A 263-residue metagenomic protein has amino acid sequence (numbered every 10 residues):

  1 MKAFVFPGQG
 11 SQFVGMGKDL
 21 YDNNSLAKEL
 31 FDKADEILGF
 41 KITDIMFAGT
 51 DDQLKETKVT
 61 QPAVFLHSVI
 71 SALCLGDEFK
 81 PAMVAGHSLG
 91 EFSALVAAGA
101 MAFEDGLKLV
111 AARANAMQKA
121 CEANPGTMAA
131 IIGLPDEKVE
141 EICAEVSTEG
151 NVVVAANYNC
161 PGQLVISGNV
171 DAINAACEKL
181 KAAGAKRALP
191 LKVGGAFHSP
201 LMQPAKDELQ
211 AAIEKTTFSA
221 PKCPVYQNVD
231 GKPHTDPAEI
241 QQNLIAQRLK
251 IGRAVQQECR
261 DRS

Functional and structural regions predicted by a protein language model:
M1-V139, L191: FabD-like malonyl-/acyl-CoA
G10-S11, L38, A98-K250: Alpha/beta catalytic cores of group-transfer enzymes, especially the acyltransferase/condensing modules of polyketide
Q61, K250-I251: Transmembrane alpha-helical core positions of polytopic small-molecule transporters
S71-A72, L209, R253: Generic hydrophobic alpha-helical segments
I251-S263: Residue-level detector of conserved catalytic or cofactor/ligand-binding positions in enzyme active sites
